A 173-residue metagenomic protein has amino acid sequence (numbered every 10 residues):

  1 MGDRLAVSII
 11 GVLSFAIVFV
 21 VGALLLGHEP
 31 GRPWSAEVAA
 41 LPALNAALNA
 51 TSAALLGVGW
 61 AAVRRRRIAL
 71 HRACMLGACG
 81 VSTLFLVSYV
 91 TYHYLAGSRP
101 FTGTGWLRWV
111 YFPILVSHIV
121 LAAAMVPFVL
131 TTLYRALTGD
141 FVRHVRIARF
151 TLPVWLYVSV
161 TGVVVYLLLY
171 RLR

Functional and structural regions predicted by a protein language model:
M1-R173: Alpha-helical membrane insertion/targeting regions
